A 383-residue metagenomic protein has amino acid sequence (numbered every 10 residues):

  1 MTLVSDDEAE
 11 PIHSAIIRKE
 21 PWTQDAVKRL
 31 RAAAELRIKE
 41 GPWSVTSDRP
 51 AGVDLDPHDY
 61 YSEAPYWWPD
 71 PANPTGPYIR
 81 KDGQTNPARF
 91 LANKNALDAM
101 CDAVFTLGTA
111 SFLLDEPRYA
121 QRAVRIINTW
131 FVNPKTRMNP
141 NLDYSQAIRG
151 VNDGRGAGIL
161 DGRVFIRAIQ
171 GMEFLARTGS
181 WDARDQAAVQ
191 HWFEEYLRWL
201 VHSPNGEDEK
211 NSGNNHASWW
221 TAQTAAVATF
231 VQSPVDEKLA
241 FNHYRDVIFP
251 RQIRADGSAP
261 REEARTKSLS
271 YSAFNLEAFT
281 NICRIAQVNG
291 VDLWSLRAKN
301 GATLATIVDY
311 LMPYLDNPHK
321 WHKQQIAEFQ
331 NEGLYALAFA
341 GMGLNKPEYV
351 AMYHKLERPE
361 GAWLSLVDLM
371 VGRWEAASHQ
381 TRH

Functional and structural regions predicted by a protein language model:
M1-K210, S218, N242-R245, I253 (+2 more regions): Extracellular glycan-targeting catalytic surfaces
S212-H216, Y271: Histidine-centered active-site/metal-ligand motif
Q223-S270: Aromatic-anchored, glycine/proline-accented short structural segments that stabilize local strand-turns or short
S270-Y271, R284: C-terminal amphipathic alpha-helical
